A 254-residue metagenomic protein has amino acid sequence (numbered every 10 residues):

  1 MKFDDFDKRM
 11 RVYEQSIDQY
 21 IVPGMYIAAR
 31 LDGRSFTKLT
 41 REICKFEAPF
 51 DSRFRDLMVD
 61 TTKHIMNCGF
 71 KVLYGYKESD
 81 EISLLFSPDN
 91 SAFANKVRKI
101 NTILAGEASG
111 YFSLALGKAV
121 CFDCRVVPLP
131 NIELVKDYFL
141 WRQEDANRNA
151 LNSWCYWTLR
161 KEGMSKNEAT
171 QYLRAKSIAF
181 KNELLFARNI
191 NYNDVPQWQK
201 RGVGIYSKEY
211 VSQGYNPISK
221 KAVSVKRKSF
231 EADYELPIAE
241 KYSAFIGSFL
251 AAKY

Functional and structural regions predicted by a protein language model:
M1-Y254: Regulatory and interdomain segments flanking nucleotide-handling catalytic cores in signaling/defense enzymes
